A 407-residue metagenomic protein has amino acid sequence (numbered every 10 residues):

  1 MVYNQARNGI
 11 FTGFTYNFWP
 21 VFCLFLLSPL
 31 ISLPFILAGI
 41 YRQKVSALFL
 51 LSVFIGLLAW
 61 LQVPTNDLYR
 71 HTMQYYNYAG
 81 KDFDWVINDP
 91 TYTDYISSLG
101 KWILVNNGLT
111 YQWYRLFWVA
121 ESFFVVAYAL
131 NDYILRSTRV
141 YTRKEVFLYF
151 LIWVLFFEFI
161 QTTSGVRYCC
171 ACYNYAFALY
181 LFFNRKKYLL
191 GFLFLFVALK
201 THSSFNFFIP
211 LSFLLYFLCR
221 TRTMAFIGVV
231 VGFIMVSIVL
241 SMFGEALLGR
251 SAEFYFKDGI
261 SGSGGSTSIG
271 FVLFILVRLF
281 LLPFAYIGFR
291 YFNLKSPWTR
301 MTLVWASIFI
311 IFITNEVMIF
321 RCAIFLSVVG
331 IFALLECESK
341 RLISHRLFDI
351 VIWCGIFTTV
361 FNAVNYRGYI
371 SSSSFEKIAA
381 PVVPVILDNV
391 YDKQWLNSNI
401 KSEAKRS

Functional and structural regions predicted by a protein language model:
V2-G13, R42-V119, N362-S407: TM-lumen/periplasm interface segments of multi-pass membrane proteins, especially the first transmembrane helix
Q43-F49, T142-E145, A225-I227, F292-V304 (+1 more regions): Membrane-interfacial loop-to-transmembrane alpha-helix junctions, especially the N-terminal start
V63-P64, L68-D84, S98, F207-L326 (+3 more regions): Alpha-helical transmembrane segments and terminal signal-anchor/GPI-anchor hydrophobic tails, characterized by long
V119-T138: Transmembrane-helix motifs of polytopic, lipid-linked glycan transferases
K144-G165, C169-C170: Membrane-embedded helix bundles of polyisoprenyl
E158, L189-H202, F208-F213, A306-I311: Membrane-interface alpha helices of multi-pass inner-membrane proteins
Y175-L189: Membrane-interface transmembrane helices that cradle and orient dolichyl/undecaprenyl
G228-G232, L342-N362: Signature aromatic-anchored transmembrane alpha helix within multi-pass, membrane-resident enzymes that catalyze glycan
